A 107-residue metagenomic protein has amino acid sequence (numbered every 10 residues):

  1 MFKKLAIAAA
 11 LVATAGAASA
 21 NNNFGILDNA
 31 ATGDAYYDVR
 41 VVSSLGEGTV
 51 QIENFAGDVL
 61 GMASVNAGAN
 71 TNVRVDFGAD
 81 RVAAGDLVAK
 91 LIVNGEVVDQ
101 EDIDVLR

Functional and structural regions predicted by a protein language model:
M1-A6: Bacterial N-terminal signal peptides that target proteins for export
G16-N22: Sec/Tat signal peptide C-region and signal peptidase I cleavage site
N22-D38: Short N-terminal segments immediately surrounding and downstream of signal-peptide cleavage
Y37-R40, N70-D80: Exposed aromatic-hydrophobic patches
G46-Q51, G85-L87: Short beta-strand/loop motifs in extracellular/secreted proteins, especially within beta-sandwich accessory domains
D58-N70, I103-V105: Solvent-exposed serine/threonine-rich low-complexity stretches and specific carbohydrate-binding patches
D86, E96-R107: Edge beta-strands of extracellular beta-sandwich domains
